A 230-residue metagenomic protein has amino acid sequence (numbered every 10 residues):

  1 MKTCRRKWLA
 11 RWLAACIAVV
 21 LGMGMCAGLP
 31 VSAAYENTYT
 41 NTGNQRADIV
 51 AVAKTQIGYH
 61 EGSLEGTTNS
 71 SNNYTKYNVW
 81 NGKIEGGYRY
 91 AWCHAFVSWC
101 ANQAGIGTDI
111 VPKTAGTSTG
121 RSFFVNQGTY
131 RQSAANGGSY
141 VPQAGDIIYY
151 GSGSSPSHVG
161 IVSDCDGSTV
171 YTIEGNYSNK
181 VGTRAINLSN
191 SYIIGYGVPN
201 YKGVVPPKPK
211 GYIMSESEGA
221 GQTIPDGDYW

Functional and structural regions predicted by a protein language model:
M1-Y35: Gram-positive cell-envelope targeting signals
K7-R11, T42-R46, G153: Generic alpha-helix initiation/capping and coil-helix boundary signal
A34-I106, A220-W230: N-terminal capping segments
V50, V170, I194: A broad, low-specificity signal marking well-ordered, structured residues that form hydrophobic/aromatic
L64-Y88, G151-S191: Glycine-rich catalytic cores of cysteine/serine-nucleophile enzymes that process amide/ester linkages in cell-envelope
E65-K83, T119-G137, G211, S215-E216 (+1 more regions): Surface-exposed intrinsically disordered loops and tails
I106-N179: ...with weaker cross-activation on analogous glycine-rich loops/strands in unrelated enzymes
S189-W230: Low-complexity, Gly/Ser/Thr/Pro-rich intrinsically disordered linker/tail segments
